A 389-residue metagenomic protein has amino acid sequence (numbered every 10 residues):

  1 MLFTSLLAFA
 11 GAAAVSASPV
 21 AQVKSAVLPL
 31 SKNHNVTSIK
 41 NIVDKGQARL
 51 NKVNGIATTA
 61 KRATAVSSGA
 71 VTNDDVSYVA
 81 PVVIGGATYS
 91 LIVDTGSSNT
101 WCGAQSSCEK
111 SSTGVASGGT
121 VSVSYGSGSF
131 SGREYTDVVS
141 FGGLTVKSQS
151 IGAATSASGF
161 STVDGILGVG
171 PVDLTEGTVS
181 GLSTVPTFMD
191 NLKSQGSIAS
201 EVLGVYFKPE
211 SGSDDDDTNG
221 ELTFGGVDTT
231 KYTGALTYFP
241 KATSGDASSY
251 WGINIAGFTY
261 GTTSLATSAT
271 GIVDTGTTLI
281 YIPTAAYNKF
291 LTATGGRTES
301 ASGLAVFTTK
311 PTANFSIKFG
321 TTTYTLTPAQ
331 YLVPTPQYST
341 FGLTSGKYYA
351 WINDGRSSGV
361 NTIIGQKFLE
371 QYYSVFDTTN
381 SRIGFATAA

Functional and structural regions predicted by a protein language model:
L2-F3, F9-V27: N-terminal signal peptide
S18-T237, K289-K318, A350-I363, A389: Non-catalytic N-lobe/flap surface of aspartyl protease domains
V93-G96, G103, T262, A266-A293: Active-site beta-strand/loop microenvironment that shapes enzyme catalytic pockets
T100, L222, I280, S381-I383: Hydrophobic residues embedded in beta-strands of well-ordered beta-sheets
D217-S268: Flexible, small-/acidic-enriched active-site or ligand-binding loops
I272-D274, N361, V375: C-terminal, well-structured subdomains that either form a transmembrane helix-short loop-helix hairpin in multi-pass
Q330-F368: A conserved acidic, glycine/proline-rich C-terminal tail/linker
F376-A389: C-terminal helix/juxtamembrane-tail motif
